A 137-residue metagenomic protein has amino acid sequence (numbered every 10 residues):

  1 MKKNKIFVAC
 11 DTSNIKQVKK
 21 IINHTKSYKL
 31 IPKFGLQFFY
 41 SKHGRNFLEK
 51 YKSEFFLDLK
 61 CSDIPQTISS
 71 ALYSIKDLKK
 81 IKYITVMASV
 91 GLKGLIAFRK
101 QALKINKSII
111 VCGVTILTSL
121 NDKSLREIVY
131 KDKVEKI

Functional and structural regions predicted by a protein language model:
M1-K2, T25-S27, E49, D77-K79: Flexible, charged surface loops at secondary-structure boundaries
K2-K3, D63, T67-I137: Conserved anion-binding
N4-C10, L30-F34, F55-L59, K82-V86 (+1 more regions): Hydrophobic faces of well-ordered beta-strands that scaffold small-molecule active sites in alpha/beta enzyme cores
C10-E49, L59, P65-I68: Conserved alpha/beta-domain cores
N23-K26, L48-K52, L95, R99-N106: Surface-exposed amphipathic alpha-helices with a cationic face
